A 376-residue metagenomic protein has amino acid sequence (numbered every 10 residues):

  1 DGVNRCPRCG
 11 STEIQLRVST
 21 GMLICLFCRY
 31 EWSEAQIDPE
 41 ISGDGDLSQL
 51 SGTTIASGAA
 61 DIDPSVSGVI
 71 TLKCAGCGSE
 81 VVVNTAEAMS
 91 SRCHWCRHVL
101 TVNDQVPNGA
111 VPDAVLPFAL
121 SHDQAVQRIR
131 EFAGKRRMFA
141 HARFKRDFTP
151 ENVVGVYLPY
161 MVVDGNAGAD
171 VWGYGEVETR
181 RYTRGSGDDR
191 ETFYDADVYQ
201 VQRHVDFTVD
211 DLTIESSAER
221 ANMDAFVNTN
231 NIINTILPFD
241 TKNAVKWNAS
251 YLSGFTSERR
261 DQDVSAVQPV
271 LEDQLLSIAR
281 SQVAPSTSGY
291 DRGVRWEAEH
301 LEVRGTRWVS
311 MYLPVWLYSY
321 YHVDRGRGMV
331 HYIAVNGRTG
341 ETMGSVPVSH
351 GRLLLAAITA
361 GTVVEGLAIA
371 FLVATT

Functional and structural regions predicted by a protein language model:
V3, M22, S67-T71, E87-S90: Residues immediately within or flanking Cys/His clusters that coordinate Zn2+ in small zinc-binding modules
C6-C9, C25-C28, C74-C77, C93-C96: Short cysteine-rich clusters marking metal-coordination/redox-active sites
T12-L16, E34-A35, V83-N84, V102-N103: Short, non-ligating residues that shape and space the ligands of small metal-coordination modules and catalytic
E31-L47, G58-A59, L100-A110: Short metal-binding segments enriched for Cys and/or His
V66, N108-G326, A374: Charged, low-complexity helical/coil segments in non-catalytic cytosolic or luminal regions
L313-V346: Extended, hydrophilic extramembrane loops/domains of integral membrane proteins
V346-A357: Juxtamembrane/start-of-transmembrane alpha-helix segments at the extracytoplasmic/lumenal side of membrane anchors
L367-T376: Juxtamembrane boundary at the C-terminal end of a transmembrane helix
